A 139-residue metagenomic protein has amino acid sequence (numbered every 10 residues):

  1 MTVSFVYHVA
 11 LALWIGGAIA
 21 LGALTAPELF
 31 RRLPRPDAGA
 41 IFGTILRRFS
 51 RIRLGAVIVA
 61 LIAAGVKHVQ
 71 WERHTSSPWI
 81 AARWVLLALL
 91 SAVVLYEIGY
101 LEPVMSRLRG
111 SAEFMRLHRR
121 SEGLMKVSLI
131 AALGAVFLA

Functional and structural regions predicted by a protein language model:
M1-H74, W79, R107-S111, M115: Interfacial loop at the N-terminal end of multi-pass membrane proteins
H8-L11, I15, S50, L54-V57 (+3 more regions): Residues within membrane-spanning alpha-helices of integral membrane proteins, especially the hydrophobic core/packing
I45, E113-I130: Individual transmembrane alpha-helices with interfacial aromatic-anchor signatures
V69-S106: Mid-chain, well-packed structural core segment of small domains
G134-A139: Juxtamembrane boundary at the C-terminal end of a transmembrane helix
